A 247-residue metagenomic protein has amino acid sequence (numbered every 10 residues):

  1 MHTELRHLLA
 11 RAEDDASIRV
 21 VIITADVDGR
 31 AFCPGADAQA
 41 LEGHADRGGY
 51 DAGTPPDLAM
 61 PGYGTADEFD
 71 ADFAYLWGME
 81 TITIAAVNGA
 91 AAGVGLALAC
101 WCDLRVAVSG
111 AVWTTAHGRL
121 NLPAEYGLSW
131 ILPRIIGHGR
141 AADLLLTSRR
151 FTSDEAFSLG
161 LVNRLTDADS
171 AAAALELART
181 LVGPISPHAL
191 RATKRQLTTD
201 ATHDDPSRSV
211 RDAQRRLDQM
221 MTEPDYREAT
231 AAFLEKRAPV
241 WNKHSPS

Functional and structural regions predicted by a protein language model:
H2, A38, F69, S129 (+5 more regions): A general structural signal for well-ordered alpha-helical segments in protein cores
T3-L58, Y75-A85, V108-V112: A structural preference for short, pocket-lining loop segments at secondary-structure junctions
A66, D70, G93, P123 (+3 more regions): Glycine-rich phosphate-binding loop at the start of an alpha helix
D72-E80, A86, A92-L145, A173-A178: CoA-thioester-processing core
L104, D143, T147-R149, E155 (+2 more regions): Well-ordered beta-strand positions
V106-A111, V162-R211, P224, V240-S247: C-terminal long alpha-helix characteristic of the crotonase
